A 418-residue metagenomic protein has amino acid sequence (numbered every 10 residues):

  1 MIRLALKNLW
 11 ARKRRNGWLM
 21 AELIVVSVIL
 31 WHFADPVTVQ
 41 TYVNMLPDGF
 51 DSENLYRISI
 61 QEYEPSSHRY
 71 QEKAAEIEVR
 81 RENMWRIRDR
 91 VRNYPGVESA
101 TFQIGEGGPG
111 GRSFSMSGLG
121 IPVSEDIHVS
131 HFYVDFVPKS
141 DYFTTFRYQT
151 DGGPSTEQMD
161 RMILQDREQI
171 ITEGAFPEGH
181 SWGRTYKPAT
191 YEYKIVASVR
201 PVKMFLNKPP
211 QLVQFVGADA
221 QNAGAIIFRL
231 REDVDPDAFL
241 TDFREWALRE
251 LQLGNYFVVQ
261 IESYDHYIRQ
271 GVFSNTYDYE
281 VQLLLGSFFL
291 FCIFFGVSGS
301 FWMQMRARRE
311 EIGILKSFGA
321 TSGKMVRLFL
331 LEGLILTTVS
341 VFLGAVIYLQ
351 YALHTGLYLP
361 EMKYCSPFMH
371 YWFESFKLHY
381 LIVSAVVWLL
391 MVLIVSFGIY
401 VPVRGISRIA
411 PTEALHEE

Functional and structural regions predicted by a protein language model:
I2-K7, I382-E418: C-terminal membrane-exit region of the final transmembrane helix in multipass inner-membrane proteins
L4-K7, F295-G333, R408-E418: Intracellular coupling helices
R12-T41: Short, strongly hydrophobic transmembrane alpha-helices
A34-E125, M362-M369, F376-K377: Membrane-proximal extracellular/periplasmic loop immediately following the first transmembrane helix
D89, N93-W182, Y191-P210, V216-D219: Short beta-strand boundary microenvironments
D166-R167, G174-A175, T190-Y279: "Rare, low-scoring activations can occur in soluble or secreted enzymes where short amphipathic helices or signal
E310-G356, V386, L390, I394: Transmembrane alpha-helical interface segments in multi-pass membrane proteins
T338, F342, M362-V401: Conserved transmembrane alpha-helices of multi-pass membrane proteins, especially helix-helix packing segments enriched
